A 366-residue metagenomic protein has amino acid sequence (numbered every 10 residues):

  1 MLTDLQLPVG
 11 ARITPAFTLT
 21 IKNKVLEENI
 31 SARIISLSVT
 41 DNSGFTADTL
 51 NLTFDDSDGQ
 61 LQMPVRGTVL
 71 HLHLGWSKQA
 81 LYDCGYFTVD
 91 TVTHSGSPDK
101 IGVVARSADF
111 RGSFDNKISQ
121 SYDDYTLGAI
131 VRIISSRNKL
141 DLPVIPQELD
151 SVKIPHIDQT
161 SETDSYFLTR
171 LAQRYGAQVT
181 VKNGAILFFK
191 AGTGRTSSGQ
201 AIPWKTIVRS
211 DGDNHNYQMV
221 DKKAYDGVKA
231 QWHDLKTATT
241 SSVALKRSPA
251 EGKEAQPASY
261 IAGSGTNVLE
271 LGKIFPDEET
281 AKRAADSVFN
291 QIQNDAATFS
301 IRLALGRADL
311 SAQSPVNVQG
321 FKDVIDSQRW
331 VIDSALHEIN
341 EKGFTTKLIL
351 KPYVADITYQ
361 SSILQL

Functional and structural regions predicted by a protein language model:
M1-G112: Assembly/oligomerization scaffold segments
L2-T3, L7, K100, R106-D109 (+1 more regions): Short beta-strand-centered interaction patches in the first periplasmic/extracellular domains of large envelope
R33, L37-V65, D211-L366: An acidic/polar, Gly/Ser/Thr-rich interaction patch typically located in mid-to-C-terminal regions of proteins
D48, D99, G184-A185, K342: Beta-strand-connecting loop/turn residues
N51-T53, A105, S119-P143, D158-K182 (+2 more regions): Amphipathic, non-transmembrane alpha-helical segments in extracytoplasmic/periplasmic proteins
L74-W76, K190, G320: Conserved "cap/hinge" positions at secondary-structure junctions
Y86-S95, Q120, I157, T193-R195 (+1 more regions): Short, compositionally biased
F114-I118: Short acidic, glycine/proline-rich loop/turn micro-motifs
